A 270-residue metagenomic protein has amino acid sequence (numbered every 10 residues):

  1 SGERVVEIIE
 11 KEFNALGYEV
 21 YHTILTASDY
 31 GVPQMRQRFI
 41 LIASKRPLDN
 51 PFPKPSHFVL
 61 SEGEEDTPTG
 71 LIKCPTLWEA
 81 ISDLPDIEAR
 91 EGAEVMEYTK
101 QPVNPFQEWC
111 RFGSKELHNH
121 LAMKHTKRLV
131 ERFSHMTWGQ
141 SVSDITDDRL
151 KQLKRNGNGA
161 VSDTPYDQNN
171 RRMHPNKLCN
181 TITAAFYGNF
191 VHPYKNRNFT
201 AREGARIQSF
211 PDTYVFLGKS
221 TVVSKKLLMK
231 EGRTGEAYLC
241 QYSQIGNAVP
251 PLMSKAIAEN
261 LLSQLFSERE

Functional and structural regions predicted by a protein language model:
S1-V161: Class I S-adenosyl-L-methionine
T99-E270: C-terminal target-recognition/interaction regions appended to catalytic cores
